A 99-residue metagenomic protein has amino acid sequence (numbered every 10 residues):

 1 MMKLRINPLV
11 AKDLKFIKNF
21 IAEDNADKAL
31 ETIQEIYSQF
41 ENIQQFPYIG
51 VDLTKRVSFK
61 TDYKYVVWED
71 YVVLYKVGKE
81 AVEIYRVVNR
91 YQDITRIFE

Functional and structural regions predicted by a protein language model:
M1, G50, T54-R56, K60 (+2 more regions): Generic secondary-structure boundary/loop-capping signal
M1-R56: Basic, Lys/Arg-enriched alpha-helical interface segments
D13, L30-Y37, T61, W68 (+1 more regions): A general secondary-structure boundary signal
I36-P47, D62-E69, Q92-D93: Alpha-helix boundary/capping detector
I49-E80: Basic/aromatic recognition patch in beta-strand/loop cores that engages polyanionic ligands
W68-E99: Enriched for short, Lys/Arg-rich terminal
